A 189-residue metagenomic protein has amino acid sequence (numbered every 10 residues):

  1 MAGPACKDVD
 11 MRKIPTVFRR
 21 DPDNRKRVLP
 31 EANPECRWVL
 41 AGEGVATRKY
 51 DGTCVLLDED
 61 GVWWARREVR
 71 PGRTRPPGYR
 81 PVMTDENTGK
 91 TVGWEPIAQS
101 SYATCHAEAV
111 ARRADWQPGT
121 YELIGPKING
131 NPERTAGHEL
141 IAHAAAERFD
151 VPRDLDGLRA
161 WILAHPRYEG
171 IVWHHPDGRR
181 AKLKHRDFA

Functional and structural regions predicted by a protein language model:
A2-A189: Core nucleotide-handling region used for phosphoryl-transfer chemistry
